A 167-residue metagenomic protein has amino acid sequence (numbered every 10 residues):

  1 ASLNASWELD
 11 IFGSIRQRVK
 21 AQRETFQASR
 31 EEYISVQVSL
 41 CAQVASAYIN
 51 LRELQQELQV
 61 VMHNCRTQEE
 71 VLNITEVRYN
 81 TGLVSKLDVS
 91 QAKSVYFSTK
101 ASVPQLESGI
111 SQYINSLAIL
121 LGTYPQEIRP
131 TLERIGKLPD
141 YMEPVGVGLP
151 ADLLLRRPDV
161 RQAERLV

Functional and structural regions predicted by a protein language model:
A1-S35, S39, P144-V167: Small/polar-residue-enriched beta-strand and adjacent coil segments characteristic of outer-membrane beta-barrel
I15, E31-L149: Periplasmic alpha-helical coiled-coil/stalk elements that build and connect Gram-negative outer-membrane
